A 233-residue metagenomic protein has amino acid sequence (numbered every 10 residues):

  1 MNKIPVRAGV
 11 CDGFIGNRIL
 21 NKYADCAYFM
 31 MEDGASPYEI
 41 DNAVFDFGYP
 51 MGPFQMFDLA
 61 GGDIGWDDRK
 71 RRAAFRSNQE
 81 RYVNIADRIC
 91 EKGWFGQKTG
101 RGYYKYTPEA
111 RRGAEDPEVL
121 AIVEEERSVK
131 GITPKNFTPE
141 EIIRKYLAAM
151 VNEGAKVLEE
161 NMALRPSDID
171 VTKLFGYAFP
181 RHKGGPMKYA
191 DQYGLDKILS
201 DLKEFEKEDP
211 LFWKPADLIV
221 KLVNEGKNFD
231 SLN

Functional and structural regions predicted by a protein language model:
M1-N233: N-terminal glycine-rich phosphate-binding loop for ADP-containing cofactors
